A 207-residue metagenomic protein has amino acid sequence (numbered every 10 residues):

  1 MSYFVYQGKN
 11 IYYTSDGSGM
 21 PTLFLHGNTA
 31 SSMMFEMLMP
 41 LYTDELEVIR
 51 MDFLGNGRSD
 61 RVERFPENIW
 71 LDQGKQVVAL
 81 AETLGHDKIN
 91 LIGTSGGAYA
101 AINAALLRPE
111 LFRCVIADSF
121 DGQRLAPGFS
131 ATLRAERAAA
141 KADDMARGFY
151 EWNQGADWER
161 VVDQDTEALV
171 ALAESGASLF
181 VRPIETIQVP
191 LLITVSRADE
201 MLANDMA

Functional and structural regions predicted by a protein language model:
M1-N10: N-terminal cap/lid segment of alpha/beta-hydrolase-fold proteins
K9-V62: Conserved HGGG/HGGXW glycine-rich cap/lid loop of the alpha/beta-hydrolase fold
I49-I92: Active-site loop/oxyanion-hole signature of alpha/beta-hydrolase fold enzymes
S95: Catalytic nucleophile serine of serine hydrolases, specifically the conserved "nucleophile elbow" pentapeptide
Y99-L107, F112-D143: Flexible "cap/lid" loop of the alpha/beta hydrolase fold
E167-P183: Active-site nucleophile elbow and catalytic-triad environment of alpha/beta-hydrolase enzymes
I187, I193-V195: Short beta-strand/loop motif that positions the catalytic acidic residue of the alpha/beta-hydrolase fold
E200-M206: Conserved alpha/beta-hydrolase "acid-adjacent" motif
